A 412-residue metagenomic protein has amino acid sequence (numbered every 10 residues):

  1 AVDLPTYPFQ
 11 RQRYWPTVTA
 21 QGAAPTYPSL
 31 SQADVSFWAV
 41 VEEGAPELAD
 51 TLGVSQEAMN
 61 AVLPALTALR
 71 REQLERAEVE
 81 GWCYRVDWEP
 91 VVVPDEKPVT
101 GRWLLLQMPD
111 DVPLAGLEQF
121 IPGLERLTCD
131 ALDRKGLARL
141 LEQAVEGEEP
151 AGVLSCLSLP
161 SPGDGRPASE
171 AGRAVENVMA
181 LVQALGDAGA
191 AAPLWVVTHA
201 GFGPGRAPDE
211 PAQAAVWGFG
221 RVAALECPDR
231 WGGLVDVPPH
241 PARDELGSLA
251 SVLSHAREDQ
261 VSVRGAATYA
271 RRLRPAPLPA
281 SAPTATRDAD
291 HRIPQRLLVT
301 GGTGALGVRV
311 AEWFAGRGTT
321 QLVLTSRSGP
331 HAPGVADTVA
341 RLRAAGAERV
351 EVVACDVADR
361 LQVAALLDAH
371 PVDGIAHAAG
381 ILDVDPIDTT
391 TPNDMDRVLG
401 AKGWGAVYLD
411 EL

Functional and structural regions predicted by a protein language model:
A1-P5, T198-A200, A267-Y269: A glycine-rich phosphate-binding loop feature that marks nucleotide/adenosyl-phosphate handling sites
A1-V79, Y84, A192: Flexible, low-complexity segments
G81-L194, R243-G247, S254, E258-L412: NAD(P)H/NAD(P)+-dependent Rossmann-fold oxidoreductase cores
S158-S161, G201-G205, A224, G380: Active-site proximal helix/loop that lines the substrate pocket of Rossmann-like NAD(P)-dependent oxidoreductase domains
P193, C227-D236, R349-V350: Conserved Rossmann-fold SDR core element
W195-G220, T338, M395: Catalytic loop of short-chain dehydrogenase/reductase
H199-A200, V237-P239, R327-S328: Short, ordered loop/turn segments at secondary-structure junctions
R206-D209, P238, D356, L399: Cysteine-centered functional microenvironments
